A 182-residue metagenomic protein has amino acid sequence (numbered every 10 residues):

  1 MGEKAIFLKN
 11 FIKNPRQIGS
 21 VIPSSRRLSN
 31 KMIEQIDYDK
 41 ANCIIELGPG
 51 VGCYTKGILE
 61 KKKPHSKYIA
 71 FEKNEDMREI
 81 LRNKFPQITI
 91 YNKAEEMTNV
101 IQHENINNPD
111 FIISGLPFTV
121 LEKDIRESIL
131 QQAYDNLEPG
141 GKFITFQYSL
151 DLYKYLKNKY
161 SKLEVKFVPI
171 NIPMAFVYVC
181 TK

Functional and structural regions predicted by a protein language model:
E3-D39: Class I SAM-dependent methyltransferase Rossmann-like catalytic core, especially the SAM/SAH-binding loop
A41-G50: Conserved class I S-adenosyl-L-methionine
V51-K63: Conserved SAM-binding loop of SAM-dependent methyltransferases across substrates and taxa, primarily the Class I
N74: Conserved SAM/SAH-binding beta-strand->alpha-helix loop
M77-H103: S-adenosyl-L-methionine
E127-P139: A short glycine-rich, Lys/Arg-flanked "PGG" loop and its adjoining helix->strand segment in the class I
P139-Q147: Conserved beta-strand signature within the Rossmann-like core of class I S-adenosyl-L-methionine
V168-K182: Core SAM-dependent methyltransferase catalytic element
